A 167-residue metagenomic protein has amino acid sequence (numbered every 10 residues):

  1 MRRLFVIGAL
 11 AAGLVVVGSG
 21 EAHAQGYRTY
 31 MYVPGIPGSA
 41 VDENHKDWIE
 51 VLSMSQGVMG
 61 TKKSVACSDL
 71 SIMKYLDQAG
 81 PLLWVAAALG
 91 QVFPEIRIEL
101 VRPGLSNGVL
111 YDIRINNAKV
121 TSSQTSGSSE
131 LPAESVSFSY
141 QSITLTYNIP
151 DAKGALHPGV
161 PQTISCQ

Functional and structural regions predicted by a protein language model:
M1-L4: Positively charged n-region of N-terminal signal peptides that target proteins for export
I7-V17: Bacterial N-terminal signal peptides
E21-Q167: Glycine-rich, low-complexity intrinsically disordered segments
